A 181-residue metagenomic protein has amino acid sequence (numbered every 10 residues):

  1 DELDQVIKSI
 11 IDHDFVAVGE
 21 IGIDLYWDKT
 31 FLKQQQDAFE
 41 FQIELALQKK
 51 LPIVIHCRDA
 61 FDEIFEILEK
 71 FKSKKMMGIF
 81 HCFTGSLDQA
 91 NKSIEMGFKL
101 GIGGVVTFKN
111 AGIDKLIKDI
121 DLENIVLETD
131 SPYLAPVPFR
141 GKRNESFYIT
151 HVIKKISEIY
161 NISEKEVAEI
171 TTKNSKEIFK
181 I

Functional and structural regions predicted by a protein language model:
D1, C57-K72, I79-C82, S86-I94 (+1 more regions): Distinct, well-ordered alpha-helical segments
D1-I7, L32-E40, F61-D62, N110-K118 (+1 more regions): Charged helix-capping and loop-helix junction motifs
D1-P52, M96-T107: Active-site gating/metal-coordination segments in enzymes
D14, F41, Q48, K70-M77 (+2 more regions): Glycine-enriched alpha-helix->loop->beta-strand junction motifs that scaffold or abut catalytic
V18, G22, V54, I79 (+1 more regions): Generic enzyme active-site microenvironment
E20, A46, H81, S93 (+4 more regions): Conserved, mostly hydrophobic/aromatic
L45, Y148-I181: Mid-to-C-terminal alpha-helical segments outside catalytic/metal-binding sites
E123-E145: Short acidic/histidine-rich active-site segments
